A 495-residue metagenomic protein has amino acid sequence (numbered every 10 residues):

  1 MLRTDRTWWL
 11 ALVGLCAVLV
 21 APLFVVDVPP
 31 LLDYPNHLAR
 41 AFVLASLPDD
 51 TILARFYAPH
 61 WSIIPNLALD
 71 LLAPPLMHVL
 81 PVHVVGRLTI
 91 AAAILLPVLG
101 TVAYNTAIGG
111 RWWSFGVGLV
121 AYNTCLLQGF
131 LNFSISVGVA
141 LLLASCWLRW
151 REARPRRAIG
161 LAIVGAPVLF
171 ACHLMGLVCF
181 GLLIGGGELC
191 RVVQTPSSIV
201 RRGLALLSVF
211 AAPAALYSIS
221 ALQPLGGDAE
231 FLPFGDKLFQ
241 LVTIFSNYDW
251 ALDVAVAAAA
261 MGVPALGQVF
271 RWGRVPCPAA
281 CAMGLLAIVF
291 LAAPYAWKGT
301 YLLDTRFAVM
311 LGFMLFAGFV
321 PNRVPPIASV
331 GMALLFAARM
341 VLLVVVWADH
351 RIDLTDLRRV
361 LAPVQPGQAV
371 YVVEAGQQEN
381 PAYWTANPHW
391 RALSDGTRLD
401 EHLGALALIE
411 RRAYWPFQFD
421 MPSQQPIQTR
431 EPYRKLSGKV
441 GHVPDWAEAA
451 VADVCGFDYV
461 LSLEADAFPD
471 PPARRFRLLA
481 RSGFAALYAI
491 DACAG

Functional and structural regions predicted by a protein language model:
A21-H37, P48-D50, Y57-W61, P65-N66 (+3 more regions): Transmembrane catalytic cores of multi-pass membrane glycosyltransferases and polysaccharide-assembly enzymes
A39-S46, Y57-V82: Short hydrophobic/aromatic helix or loop-helix immediately within or flanking a transmembrane segment in polytopic
L88-I108: Transmembrane-helix motifs of polytopic, lipid-linked glycan transferases
Q128-S136: Short acidic/glycine- and proline-prone juxtamembrane loop motifs at membrane-interface regions of multi-pass membrane
L143-A158: Membrane-interface transmembrane helices that cradle and orient dolichyl/undecaprenyl
K298-V324: Hydrophobic/aromatic-rich transmembrane helices and adjacent perimembrane loops
A317, P321-V345, H350: Signature aromatic-anchored transmembrane alpha helix within multi-pass, membrane-resident enzymes that catalyze glycan
H350, V360-P444, A449-A465: Short periplasmic/luminal acceptor-recognition loop of GT-C membrane glycosyltransferases, typified by
